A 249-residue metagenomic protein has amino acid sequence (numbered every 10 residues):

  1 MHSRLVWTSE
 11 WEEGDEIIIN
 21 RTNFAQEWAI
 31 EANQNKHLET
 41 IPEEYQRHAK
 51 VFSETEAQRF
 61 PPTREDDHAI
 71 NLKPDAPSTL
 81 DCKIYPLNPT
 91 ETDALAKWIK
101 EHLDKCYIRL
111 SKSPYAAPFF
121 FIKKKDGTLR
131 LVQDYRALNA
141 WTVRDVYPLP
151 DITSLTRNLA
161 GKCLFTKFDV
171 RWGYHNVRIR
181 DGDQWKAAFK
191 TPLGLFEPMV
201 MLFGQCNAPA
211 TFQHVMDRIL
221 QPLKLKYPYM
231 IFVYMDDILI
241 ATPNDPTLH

Functional and structural regions predicted by a protein language model:
M1-W7, H48-A49: Glycine-rich flap/beta-hairpin and adjacent strands of clan AA aspartyl proteases
T22-Y147, I231-P243: Reverse-transcribing Pol proteins
K50-L80, I122-R130, L159, F168-M201 (+1 more regions): Reverse-transcriptase-like RNA-dependent polymerase core
A94, W98, D151-S154, H214-R218: Well-ordered alpha-helical segments embedded in enzymatic catalytic cores
S111, F120-G127, D151-L164, L225: A short acidic-Thr-Gly-centered motif at the start of a beta-strand
S111, L164-K167, T242-H249: Polymerase palm active-site segment centered on the conserved acidic dipeptide of motif C
G204: Conserved, mostly hydrophobic/aromatic
K224-M230: Short basic/glycine-enriched coil/helix segment immediately N-terminal to the Walker B
